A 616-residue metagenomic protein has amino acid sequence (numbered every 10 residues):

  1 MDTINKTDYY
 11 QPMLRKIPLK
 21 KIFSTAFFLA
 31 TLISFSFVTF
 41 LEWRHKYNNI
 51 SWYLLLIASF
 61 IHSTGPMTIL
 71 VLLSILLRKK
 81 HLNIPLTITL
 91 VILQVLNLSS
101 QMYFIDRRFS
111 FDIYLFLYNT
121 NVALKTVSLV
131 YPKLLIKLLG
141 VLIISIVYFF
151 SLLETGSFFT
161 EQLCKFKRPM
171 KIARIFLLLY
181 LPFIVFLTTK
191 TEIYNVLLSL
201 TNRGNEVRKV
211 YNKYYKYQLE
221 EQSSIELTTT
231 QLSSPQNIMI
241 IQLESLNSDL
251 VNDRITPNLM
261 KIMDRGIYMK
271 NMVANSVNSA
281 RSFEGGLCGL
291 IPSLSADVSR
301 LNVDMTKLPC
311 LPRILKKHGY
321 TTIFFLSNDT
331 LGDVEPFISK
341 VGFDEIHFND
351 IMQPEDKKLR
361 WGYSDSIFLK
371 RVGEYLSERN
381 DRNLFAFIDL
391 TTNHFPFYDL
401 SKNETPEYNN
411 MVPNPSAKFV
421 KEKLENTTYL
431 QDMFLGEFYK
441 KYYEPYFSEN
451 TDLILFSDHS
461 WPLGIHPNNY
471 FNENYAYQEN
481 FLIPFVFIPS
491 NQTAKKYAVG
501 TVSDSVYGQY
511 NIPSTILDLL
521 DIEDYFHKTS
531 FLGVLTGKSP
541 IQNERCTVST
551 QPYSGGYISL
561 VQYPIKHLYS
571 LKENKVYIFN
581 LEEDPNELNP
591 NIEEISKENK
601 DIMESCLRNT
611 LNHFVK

Functional and structural regions predicted by a protein language model:
D2-S199: Transmembrane and membrane-interface helices of multi-pass, inner-membrane envelope-modifying transferases
I4-N5, E206-V210, I338, N574: Alpha-helical structural elements
F60, L139-F150, K213-Y217, L232 (+4 more regions): Generic low-polarity alpha-helical segments
K79, L129, Y211-N212, N252: Membrane-interface junctions
T120, L124-K125, P182-S245, D249: Membrane-interface segments at or immediately adjacent to transmembrane helices that form the boundary between
V130-L134, Y215, M603, L607: Terminal low-complexity, poorly structured segments
S223-K616: Solvent-exposed soluble domains appended to multi-pass membrane proteins
